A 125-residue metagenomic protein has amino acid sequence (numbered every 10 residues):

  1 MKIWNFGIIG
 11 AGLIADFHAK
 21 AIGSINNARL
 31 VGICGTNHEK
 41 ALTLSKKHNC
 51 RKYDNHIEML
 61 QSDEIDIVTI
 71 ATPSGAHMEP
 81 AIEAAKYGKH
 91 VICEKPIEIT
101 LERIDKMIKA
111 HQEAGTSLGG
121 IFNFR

Functional and structural regions predicted by a protein language model:
M1-H48: N-terminal Rossmann-like dinucleotide-binding module
A11, I70, P96, I121-F122: Glycine- and other small-residue-rich loops at beta-strand/loop junctions that grip anionic moieties
L13, E39-K40, G75-E79, I99 (+1 more regions): Short alpha-helical
K20, E102-D105, F124: Surface-exposed alpha-helical interface segments used for non-catalytic interactions
N26-N27, Y87, Q112-T116: Short helix-capping segments at alpha-helix termini
G32, D66-I67, S117-G119: Short, Asp-centered acidic motifs that coordinate Mg2+ and/or phosphate in catalytic or ligand-binding sites
H48-A110: Beta-loop-alpha module in the N-terminal Rossmann-like domain of NAD(P)-dependent dehydrogenases, especially those
K106-N123: Rossmann-fold dehydrogenase core element
